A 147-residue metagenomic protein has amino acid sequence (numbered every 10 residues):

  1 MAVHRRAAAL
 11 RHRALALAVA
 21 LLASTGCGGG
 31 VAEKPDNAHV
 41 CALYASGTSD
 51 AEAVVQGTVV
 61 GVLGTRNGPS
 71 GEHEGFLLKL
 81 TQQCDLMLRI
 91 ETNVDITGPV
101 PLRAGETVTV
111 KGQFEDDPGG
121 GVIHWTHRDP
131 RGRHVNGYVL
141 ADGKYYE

Functional and structural regions predicted by a protein language model:
V3-L15: Bacterial N-terminal signal peptides that target proteins for export
A16-L21: Sec-dependent N-terminal signal peptides
S24-G26: C-terminal motif of bacterial Sec signal peptides marking the signal peptidase cleavage site
G28-E147: OB-fold and OB-like single-stranded nucleic-acid-recognition modules and their adjacent interaction interfaces
